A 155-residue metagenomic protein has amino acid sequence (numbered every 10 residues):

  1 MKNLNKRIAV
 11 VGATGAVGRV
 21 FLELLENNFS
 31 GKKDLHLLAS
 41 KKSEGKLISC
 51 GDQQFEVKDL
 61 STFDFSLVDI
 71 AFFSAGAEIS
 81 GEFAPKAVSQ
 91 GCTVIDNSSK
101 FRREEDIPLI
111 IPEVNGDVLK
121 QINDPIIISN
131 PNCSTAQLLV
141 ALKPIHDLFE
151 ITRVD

Functional and structural regions predicted by a protein language model:
M1-D155: N-terminal Rossmann-like NAD(P) cofactor-binding subdomain of oxidoreductases, focused on the glycine-rich
